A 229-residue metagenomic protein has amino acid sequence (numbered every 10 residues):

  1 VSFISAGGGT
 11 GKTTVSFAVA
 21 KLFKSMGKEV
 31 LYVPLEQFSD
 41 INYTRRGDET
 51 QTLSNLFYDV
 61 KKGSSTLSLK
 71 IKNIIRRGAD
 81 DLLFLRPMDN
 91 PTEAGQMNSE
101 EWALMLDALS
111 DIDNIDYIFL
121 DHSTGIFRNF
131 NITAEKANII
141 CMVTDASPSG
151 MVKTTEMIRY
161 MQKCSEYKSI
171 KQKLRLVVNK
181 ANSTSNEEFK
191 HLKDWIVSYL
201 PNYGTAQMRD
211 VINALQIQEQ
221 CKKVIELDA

Functional and structural regions predicted by a protein language model:
V1-Q37: Walker A/P-loop phosphate-binding motif and the immediately C-terminal alpha-helix
M26-L83: Phosphate-binding loop that captures ATP/GTP phosphates
G27, I115, A137-N138: Short, well-ordered alpha-helix to beta-strand connector turns
G63-A79, F84-I126: Cytosolic-facing regulatory segments adjacent to core modules
R86-P87, D121, M142-A146, R175-K180: Conserved beta-strand segments of the P-loop GTPase G domain that flank and frequently precede/overlap
Q96-W102, T155-S183: P-loop/Walker A phosphate-binding loop and immediately adjacent motor/lid segment at beta-alpha junctions
R128-P148: Inter-motif core of Ras-like GTPase G domains
K168-A229: C-terminal lobe/tail of nucleotide-utilizing enzymes
